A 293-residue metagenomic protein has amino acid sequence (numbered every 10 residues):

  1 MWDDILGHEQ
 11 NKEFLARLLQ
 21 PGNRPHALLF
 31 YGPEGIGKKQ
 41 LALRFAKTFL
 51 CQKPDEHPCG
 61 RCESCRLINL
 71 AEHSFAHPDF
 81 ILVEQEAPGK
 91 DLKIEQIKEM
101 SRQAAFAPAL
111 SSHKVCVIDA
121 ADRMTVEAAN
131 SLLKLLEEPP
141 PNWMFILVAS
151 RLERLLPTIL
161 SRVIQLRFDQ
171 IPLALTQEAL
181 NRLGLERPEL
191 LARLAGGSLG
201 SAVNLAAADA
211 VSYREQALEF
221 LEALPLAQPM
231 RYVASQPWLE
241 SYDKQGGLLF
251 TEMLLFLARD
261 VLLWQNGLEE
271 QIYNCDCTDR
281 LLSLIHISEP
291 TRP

Functional and structural regions predicted by a protein language model:
M1-E127: Clamp-loader machinery-focused feature within the broader ASCE/P-loop NTPase space
M1-T48, S64-L67, P141-M144, S150-M253 (+2 more regions): Charged, glycine-rich active-site and insertion segments that engage polyanionic ligands
S74-A76, P139, I159: Short, structurally constrained coil/turn elements that cap an alpha-helix or connect an alpha-helix to the following
R102, K134, P157, S161: Conserved adenine-binding aromatic site and its adjacent loop/helix in ATP-hydrolyzing domains
S112-V115, P140-I146: Loop/turn-to-beta-strand initiation segments
N130-M144: Conserved catalytic/switch belt of AAA+ P-loop NTPases
E289-P293: Short "domain-exit" segments at the C-terminal end of structured domains
